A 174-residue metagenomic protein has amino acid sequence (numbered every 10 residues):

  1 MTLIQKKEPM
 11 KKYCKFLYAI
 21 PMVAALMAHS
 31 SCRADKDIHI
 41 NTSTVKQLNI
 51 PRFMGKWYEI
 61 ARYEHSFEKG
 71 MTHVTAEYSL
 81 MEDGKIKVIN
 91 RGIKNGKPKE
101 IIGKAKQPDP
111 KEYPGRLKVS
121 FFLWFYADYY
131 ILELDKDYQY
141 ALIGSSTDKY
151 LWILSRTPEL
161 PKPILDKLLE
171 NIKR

Functional and structural regions predicted by a protein language model:
M1-K12: N-terminal secretory signal peptides that target proteins for export/translocation
K11-C14, V23, M27-R174: A beta-rich soluble binding module of mature secreted/lumenal proteins
L17-Y18: Hydrophobic alpha-helical transmembrane segments of integral membrane proteins, especially lipid-exposed positions
